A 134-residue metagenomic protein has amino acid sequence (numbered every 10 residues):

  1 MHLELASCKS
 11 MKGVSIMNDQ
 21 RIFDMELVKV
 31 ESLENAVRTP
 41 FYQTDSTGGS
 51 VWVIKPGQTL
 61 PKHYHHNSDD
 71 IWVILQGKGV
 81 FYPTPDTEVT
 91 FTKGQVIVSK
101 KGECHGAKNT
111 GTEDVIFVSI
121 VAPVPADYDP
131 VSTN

Functional and structural regions predicted by a protein language model:
H2-G48, P61, V98, P130-N134: A short, N-terminal "cap"/entry segment at the start of jelly-roll beta-barrel domains of the cupin/DSBH fold
D45-S46, N67, D86, T112-E113: Short strand-connecting beta-turns/loops that link adjacent beta-strands
S50-H65: Conserved short histidine dyad/triad with adjacent acidic residue
D69-K93, E103: A short beta-strand-loop-beta hairpin characteristic of the jelly-roll/cupin
K101-D127: Ligand-binding loop in jelly-roll beta-barrel domains
